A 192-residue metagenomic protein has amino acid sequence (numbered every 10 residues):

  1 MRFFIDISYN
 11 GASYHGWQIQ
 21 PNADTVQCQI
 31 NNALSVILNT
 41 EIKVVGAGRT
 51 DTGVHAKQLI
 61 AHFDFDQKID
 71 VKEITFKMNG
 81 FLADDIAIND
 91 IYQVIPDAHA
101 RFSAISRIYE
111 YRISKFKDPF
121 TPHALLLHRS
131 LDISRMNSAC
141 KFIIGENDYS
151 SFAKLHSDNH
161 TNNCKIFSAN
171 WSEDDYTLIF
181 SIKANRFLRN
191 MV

Functional and structural regions predicted by a protein language model:
M1-M191: Structured-RNA-binding interfaces characteristic of tRNA pseudouridine synthases
